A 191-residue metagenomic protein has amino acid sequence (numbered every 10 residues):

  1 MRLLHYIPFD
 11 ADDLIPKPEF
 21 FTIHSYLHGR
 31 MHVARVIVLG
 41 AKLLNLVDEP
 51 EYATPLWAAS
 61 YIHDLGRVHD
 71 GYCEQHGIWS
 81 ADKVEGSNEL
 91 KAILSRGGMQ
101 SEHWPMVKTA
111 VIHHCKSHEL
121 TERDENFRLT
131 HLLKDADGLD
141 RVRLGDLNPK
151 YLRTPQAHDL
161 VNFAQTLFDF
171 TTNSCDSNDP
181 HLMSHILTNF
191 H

Functional and structural regions predicted by a protein language model:
M1-H5, F20-P50, I62, H114-H191: Divalent metal-dependent phosphate-bond-processing catalytic cores, especially two-metal-ion Mg2+/Mn2+ enzymes that act
H5-D13: N-terminal, Lys/Arg- and Ser/Thr-rich interaction peptides
D13-F21: Generic N-terminal amphipathic, Lys/Arg-enriched alpha-helix
I23-Y26, D70-G71, S95-G98: Short, surface-exposed loop/turn segments at secondary-structure junctions
R30, A34-I37, A53, W57 (+1 more regions): Short, well-structured alpha-helical segments
R35-L43, Q75-K91: An active-site-proximal "capping" alpha-helix that borders the catalytic cofactor pocket
V47, E89-Q100: Inter-helical turn/loop segments and adjacent helix faces that build the functional surface of alpha-helical bundle
Y52-G71, H76-S80, K108-K116, D137: His-Asp-centered metal-binding catalytic motifs of divalent-metal-dependent phosphohydrolases/nucleases
